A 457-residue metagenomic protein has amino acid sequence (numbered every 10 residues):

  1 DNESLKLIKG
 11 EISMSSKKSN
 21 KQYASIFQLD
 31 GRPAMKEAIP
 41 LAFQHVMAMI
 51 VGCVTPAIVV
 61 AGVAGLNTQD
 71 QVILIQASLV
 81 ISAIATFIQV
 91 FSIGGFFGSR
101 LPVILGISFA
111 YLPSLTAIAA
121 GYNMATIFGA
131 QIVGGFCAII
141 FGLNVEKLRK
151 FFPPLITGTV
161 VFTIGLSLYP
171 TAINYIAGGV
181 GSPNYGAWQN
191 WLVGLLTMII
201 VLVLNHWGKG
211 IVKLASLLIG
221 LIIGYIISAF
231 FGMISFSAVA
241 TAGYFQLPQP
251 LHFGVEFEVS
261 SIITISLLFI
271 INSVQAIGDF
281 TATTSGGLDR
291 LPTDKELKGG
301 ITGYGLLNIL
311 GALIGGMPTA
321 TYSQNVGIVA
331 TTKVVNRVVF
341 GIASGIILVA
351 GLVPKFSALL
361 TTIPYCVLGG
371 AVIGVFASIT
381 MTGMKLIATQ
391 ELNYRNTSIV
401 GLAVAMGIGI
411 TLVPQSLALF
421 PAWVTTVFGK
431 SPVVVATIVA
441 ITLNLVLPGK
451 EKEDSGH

Functional and structural regions predicted by a protein language model:
S4-L41, A238-Q249, S285-P292, G300 (+1 more regions): Intrinsically disordered, low-complexity non-transmembrane regions of multi-pass membrane transporters
S15-V103, A110-I118: N-terminal signal-anchor module of multipass membrane proteins
M35-E37, A61-R100, S266-R337: Membrane-embedded helical hairpins/re-entrant loop segments and their flanking transmembrane helices within multi-pass
K36-A48, G186-M198, A215-S216, F231 (+2 more regions): Hydrophobic, membrane-embedded alpha-helices of multi-pass small-molecule transporters
A57-V63, Y111-A120, E146, P170-A177 (+4 more regions): Generic transmembrane alpha-helix signature in multi-pass membrane proteins, especially transporters/channels
D70-I73, F96-F109, K150-T159, V212-I219 (+3 more regions): Short, non-helical or kinked segments that cap or interrupt transmembrane helices
T116, N205, N325-F340, G345-G351: Interfacial segments of multi-pass membrane proteins
I118-A238, S344, V349-H457: Membrane-embedded alpha-helical modules
